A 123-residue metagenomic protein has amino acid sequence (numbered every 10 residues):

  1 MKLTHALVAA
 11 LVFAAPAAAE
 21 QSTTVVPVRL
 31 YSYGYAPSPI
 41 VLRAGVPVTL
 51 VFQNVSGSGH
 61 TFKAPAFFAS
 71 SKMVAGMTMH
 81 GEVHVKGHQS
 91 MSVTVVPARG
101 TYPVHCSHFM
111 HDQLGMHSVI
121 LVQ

Functional and structural regions predicted by a protein language model:
K2-A9: Sec-dependent signal peptide recognition, specifically the positively charged N-region followed immediately by
A14-P16: N-terminal signal peptide c-region/cleavage motif recognized by signal peptidases
A18-Q123: Extracytoplasmic copper-binding redox domains, predominantly the cupredoxin/blue-copper superfamily
